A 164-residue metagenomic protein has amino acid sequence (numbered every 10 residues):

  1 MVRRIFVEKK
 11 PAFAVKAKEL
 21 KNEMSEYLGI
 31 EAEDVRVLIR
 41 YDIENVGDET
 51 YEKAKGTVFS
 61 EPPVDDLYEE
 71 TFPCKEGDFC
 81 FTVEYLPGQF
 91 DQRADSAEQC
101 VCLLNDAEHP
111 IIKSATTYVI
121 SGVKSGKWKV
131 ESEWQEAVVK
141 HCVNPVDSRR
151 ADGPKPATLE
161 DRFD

Functional and structural regions predicted by a protein language model:
M1-D164: Core nucleic-acid recognition elements
